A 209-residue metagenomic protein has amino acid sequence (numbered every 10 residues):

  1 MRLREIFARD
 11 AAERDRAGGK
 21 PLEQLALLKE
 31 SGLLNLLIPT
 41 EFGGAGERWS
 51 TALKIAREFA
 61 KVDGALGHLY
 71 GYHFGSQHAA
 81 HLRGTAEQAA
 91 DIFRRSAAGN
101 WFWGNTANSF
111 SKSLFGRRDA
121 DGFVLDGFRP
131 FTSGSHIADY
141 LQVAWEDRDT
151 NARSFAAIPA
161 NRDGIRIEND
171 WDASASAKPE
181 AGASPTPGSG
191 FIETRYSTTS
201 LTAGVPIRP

Functional and structural regions predicted by a protein language model:
L3-A11: N-terminal capping segment at the start of a domain
L22-L25, K29-E30, N35-I137: Glycine-rich flavin
G84-T85, A120, E146-D149, A160-R162 (+1 more regions): Short loop segments at secondary-structure junctions
F128-G164, E180: DPxDG-like acidic metal-binding loop motif
E168-A173: Glycine-rich, charged/polar anion/phosphate-binding loops that engage phosphate groups from diverse ligands
S174-S176, A181-P209: Glycine-rich beta->alpha junctions and the first turn(s) of the following alpha-helix
